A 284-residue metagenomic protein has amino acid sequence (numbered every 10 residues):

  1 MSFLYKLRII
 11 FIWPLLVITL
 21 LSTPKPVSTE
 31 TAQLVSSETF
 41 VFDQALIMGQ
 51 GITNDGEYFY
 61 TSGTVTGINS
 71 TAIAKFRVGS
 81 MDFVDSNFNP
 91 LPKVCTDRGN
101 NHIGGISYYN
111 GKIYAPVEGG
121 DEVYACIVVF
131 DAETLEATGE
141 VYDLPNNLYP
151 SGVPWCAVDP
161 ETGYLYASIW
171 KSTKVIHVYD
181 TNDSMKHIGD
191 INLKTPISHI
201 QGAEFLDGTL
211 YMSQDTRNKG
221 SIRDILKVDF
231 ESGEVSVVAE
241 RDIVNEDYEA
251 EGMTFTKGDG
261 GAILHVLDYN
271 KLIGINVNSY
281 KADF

Functional and structural regions predicted by a protein language model:
F40-A45, F88-P90, V94-R98, Y142-P150 (+2 more regions): Surface loop/turn motifs at the tips and blade-to-blade linkers of beta-strand repeat domains
V41-T71, H102: Beta-strand-rich domains and repeat architectures in extracellular enzymes and scaffolds, especially beta-propellers
L46-T53, T96-G105, N147-V158, P196-E204 (+1 more regions): Repeated scaffold domains used in trafficking and secretory/extracellular systems, primarily beta-propellers
G56-E57, N110-G111, E161-G163, D207-T209 (+1 more regions): Short coil/turn segments that connect the beta-strands within blades of beta-propeller domains
Y60-P90: Beta-propeller domains
I68-K75, E122-V129, T173-Y179, K219-K227 (+1 more regions): Structural motif
M81-N110, Y114: Blade-loop segments of beta-propeller domains
T195-F230: Loop/turn-rich, solvent-exposed surfaces of beta-rich toroidal or solenoidal domains
